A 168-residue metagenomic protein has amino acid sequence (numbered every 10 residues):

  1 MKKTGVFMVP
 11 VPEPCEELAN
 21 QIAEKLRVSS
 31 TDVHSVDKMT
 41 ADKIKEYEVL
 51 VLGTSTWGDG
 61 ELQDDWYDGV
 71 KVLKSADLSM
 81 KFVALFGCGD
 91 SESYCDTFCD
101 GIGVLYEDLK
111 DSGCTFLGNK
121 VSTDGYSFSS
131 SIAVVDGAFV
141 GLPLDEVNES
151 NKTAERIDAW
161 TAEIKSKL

Functional and structural regions predicted by a protein language model:
K3-K25: N-terminal beta1-alpha1 ligand-phosphate binding loop
E17, K25, S29, H34 (+1 more regions): FMN-binding flavodoxin-like domain, especially the glycine-rich phosphate-binding loop
K38-K43: Short acidic active-site motifs
